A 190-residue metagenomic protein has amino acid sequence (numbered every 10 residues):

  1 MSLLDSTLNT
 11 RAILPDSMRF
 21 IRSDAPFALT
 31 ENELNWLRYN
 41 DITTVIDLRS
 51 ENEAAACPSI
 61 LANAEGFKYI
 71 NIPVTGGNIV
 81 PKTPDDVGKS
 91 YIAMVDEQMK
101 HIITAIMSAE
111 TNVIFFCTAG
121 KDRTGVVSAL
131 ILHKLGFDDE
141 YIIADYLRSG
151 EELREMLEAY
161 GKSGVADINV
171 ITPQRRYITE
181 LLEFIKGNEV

Functional and structural regions predicted by a protein language model:
M1-I114, V126-V190: Cys-dependent protein tyrosine phosphatase-like superfamily
A119, R123-T124: Ser/Thr-glycine-rich phosphate-binding loops at phosphate-binding pockets of nucleotides, nucleotide cofactors
